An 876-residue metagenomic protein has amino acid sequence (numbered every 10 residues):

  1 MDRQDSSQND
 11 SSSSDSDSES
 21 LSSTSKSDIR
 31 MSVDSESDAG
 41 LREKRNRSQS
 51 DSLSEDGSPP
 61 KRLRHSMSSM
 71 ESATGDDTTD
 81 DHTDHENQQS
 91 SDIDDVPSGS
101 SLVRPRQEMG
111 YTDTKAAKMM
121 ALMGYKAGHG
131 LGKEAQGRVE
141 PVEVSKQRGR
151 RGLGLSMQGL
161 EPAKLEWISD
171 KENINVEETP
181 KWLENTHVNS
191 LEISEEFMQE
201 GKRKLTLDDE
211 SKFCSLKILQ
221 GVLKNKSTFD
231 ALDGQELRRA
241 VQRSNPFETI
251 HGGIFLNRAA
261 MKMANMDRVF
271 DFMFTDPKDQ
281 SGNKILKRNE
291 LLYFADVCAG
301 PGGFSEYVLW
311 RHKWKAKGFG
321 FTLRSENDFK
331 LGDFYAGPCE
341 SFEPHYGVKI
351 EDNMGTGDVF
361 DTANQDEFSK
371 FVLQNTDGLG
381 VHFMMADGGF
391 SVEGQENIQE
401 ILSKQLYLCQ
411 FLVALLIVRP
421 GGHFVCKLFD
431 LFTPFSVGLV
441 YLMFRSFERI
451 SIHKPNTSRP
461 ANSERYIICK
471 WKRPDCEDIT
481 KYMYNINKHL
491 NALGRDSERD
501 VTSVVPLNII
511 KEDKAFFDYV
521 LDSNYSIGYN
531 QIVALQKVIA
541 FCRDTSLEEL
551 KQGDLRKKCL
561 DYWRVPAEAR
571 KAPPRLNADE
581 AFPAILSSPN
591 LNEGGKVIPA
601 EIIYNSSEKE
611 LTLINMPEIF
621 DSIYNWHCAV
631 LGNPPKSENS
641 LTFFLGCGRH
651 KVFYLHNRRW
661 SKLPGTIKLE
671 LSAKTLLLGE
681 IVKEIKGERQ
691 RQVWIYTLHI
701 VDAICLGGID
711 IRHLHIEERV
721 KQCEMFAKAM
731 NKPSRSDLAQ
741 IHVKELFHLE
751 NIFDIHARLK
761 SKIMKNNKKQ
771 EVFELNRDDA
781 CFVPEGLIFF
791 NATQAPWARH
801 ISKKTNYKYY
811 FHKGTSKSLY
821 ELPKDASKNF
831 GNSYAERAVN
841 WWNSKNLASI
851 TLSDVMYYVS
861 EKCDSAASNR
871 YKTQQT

Functional and structural regions predicted by a protein language model:
D2-Q4, Q8-N9, S14-S100, R104-T376 (+5 more regions): Intrinsically disordered, low-complexity glycine/charged-rich regulatory or linker segments that flank or connect
G149, A299-F304, L323-E326, G389-S391 (+10 more regions): Conserved beta-strand elements of beta-rich interaction domains across eukaryotes, especially beta-propellers
Q242-P246, A386-Q399: Gly-rich Lys/Arg/Thr-decorated short loops/hinges at beta-loop-alpha junctions or inter-strand turns that position
A295-P301, N375-G394: Conserved proline-anchored active-site loop of SAM-dependent methyltransferases that bridges a beta-strand
S369-A386, S403-R419: Structured alpha-helical segments in the cores of large, soluble enzyme domains
N397-S451: Conserved Class I SAM-dependent methyltransferase catalytic core
G438-S497: Class I S-adenosyl-L-methionine
L576-Y809, K813-T876: Catalytic cores of nucleic-acid ligases and guanylyltransferases
